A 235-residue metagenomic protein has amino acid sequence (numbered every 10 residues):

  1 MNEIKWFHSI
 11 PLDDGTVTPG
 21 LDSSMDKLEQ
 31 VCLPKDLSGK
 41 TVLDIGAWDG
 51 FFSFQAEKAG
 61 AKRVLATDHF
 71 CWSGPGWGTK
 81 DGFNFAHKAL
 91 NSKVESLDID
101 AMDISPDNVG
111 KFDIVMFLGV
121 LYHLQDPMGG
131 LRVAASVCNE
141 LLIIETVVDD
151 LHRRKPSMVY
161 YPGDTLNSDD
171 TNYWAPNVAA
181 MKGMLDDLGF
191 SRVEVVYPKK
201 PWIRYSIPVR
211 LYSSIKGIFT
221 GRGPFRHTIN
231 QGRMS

Functional and structural regions predicted by a protein language model:
N2-I10, P201-I207: Membrane-interface amphipathic segments in extracytoplasmic regions
I4-W6, K27-Q30, K155-Y160: Short amphipathic alpha-helical segments, especially helix-boundary/capping motifs
F7-M25, Q30-P34: Class I SAM-dependent methyltransferase Rossmann-like catalytic core, especially the SAM/SAH-binding loop
T16, L21, K35, D113 (+1 more regions): Generic signal for short, ordered secondary-structure residues within or immediately flanking folded domains
E29-H152, V178-G183, L188: Conserved SAM-binding loop
M102-N108, F112, M116-F117, Q125-S235: S-adenosyl-L-methionine-dependent methyltransferase catalytic module, highlighting the catalytic core
